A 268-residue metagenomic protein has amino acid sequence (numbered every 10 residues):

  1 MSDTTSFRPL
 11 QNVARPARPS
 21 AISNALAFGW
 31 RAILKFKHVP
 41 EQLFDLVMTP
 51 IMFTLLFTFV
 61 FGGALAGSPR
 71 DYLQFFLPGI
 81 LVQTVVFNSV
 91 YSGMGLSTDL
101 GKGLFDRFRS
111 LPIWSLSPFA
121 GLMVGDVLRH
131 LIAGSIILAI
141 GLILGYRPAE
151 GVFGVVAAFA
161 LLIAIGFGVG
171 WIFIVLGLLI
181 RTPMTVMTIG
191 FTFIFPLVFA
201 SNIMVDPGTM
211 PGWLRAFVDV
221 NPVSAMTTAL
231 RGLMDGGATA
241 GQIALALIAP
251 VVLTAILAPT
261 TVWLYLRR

Functional and structural regions predicted by a protein language model:
S2-V156, A160-R268: Hydrophobic transmembrane alpha-helices and immediately adjacent juxtamembrane helices of multi-pass inner-membrane
